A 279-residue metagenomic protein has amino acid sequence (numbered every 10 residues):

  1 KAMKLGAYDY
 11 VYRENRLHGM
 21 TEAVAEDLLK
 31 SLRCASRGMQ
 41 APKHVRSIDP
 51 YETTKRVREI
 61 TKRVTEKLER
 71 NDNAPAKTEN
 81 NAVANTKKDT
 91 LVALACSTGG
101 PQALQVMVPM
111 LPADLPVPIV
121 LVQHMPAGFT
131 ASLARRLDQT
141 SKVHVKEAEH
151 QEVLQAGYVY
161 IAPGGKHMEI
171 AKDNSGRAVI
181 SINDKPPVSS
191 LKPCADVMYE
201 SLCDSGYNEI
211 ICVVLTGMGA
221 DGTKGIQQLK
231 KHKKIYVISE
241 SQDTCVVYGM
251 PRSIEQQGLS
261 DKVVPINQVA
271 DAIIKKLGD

Functional and structural regions predicted by a protein language model:
K1-D279: Conserved acid/base catalytic micro-environments in cytosolic active-site loops
